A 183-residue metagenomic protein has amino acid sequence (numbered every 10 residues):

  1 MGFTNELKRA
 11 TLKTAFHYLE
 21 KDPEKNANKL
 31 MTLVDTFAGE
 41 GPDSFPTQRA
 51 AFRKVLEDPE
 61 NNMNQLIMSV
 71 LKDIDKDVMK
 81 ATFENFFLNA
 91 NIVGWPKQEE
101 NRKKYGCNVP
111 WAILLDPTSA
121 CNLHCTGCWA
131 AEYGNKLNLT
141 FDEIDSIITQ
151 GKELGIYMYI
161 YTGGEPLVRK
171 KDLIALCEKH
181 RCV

Functional and structural regions predicted by a protein language model:
M1-L66: Auxiliary Fe-S-binding modules of radical SAM enzymes
G39-C182: Conserved alpha-helical substructure of the radical SAM core
